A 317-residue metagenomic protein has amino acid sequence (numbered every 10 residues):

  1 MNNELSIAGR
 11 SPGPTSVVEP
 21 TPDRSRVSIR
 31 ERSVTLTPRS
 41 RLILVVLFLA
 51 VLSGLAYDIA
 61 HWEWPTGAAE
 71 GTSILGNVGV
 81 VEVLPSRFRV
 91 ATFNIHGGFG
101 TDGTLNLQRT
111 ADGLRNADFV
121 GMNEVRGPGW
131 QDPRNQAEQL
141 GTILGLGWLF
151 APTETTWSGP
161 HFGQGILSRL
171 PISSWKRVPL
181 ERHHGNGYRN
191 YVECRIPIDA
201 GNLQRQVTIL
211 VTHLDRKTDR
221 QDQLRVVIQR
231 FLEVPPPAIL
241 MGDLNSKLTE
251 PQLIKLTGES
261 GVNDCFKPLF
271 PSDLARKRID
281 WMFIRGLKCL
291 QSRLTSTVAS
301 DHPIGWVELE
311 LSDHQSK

Functional and structural regions predicted by a protein language model:
N2-R115, F119, G127, Q131-D132 (+2 more regions): Active-site regions of metal-assisted phosphoester/phosphodiester hydrolases, unifying DNase/endonuclease modules
E124: Walker B catalytic acidic pair
Q136: Phosphate-coordination/substrate-recognition cap region in phosphate-metabolizing enzymes
